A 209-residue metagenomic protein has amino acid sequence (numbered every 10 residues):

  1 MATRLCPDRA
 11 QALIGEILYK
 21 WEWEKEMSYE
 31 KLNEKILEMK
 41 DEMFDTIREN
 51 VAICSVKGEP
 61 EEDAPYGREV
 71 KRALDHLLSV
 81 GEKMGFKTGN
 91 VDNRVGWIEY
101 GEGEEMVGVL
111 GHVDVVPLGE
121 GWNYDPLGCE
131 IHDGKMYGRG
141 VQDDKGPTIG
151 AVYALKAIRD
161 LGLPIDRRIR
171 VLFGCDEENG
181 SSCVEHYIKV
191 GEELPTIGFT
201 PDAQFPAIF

Functional and structural regions predicted by a protein language model:
R9-A12: Compositionally biased, low-complexity intrinsically disordered regions
I14-E26: Short, Lys/Arg-enriched N-terminal segments with co-localized hydrophobic residues within the first ~10-30 amino acids
S28-L110, V115-L118: N-terminal helical capping/dimerization or prosegment-like subdomains of hydrolases acting on amide or phosphate bonds
R48, L78, I149-K156, E185: Predominant activation on well-ordered alpha-helical scaffold segments within soluble catalytic domains
M106-F173, N179, E193: Active-site metal-coordination/substrate-binding segment of hydrolases, especially metallo-dependent peptidases
D166-F209: Histidine/acidic-residue-rich, glycine-tolerant segments that coordinate divalent metal ions
